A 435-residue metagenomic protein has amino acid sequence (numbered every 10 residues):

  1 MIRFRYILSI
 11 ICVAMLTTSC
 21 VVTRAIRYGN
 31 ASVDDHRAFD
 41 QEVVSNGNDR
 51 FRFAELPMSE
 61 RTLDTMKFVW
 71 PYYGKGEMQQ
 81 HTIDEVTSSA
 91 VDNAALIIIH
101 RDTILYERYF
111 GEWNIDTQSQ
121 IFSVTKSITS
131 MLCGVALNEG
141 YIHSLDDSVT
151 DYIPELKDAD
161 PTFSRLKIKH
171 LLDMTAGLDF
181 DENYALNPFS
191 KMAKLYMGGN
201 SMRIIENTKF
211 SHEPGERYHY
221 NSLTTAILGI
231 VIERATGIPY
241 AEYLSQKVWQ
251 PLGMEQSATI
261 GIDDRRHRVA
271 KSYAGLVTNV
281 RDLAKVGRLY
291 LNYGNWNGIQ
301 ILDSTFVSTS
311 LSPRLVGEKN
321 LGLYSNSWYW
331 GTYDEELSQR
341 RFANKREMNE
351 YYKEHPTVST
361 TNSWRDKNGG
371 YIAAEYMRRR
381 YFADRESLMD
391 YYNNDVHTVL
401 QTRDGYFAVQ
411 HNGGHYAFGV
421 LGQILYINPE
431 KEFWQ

Functional and structural regions predicted by a protein language model:
F4-Y6, C20-W113, I142, R341 (+3 more regions): N-terminal leader/targeting segments and the immediately adjacent pre-domain N-terminus
S9-T18: Bacterial N-terminal signal peptides
G76-M78, D84-V86, N114-I121, T125 (+1 more regions): Active-site-proximal loop and beta-strand segments within enzyme catalytic domains
A90-N93, T117, G419-L421: Short, small/polar residue-rich loop motifs at catalytic or cofactor-binding pockets
I99, N428-P429: Short, acidic, Ser/Thr-enriched surface-loop or helix-capping motifs
D102, Q120-L145, L171, L228-I232 (+2 more regions): Active-site SXXK
E139-L178, N207-K209, T236-Y273, T278 (+1 more regions): Active-site helix/loop module of the DD-peptidase/beta-lactamase fold, centered on the serine-lysine SxxK catalytic
E242, S257-V399, D404-I427: Penicillin-binding protein/beta-lactamase superfamily catalytic region
